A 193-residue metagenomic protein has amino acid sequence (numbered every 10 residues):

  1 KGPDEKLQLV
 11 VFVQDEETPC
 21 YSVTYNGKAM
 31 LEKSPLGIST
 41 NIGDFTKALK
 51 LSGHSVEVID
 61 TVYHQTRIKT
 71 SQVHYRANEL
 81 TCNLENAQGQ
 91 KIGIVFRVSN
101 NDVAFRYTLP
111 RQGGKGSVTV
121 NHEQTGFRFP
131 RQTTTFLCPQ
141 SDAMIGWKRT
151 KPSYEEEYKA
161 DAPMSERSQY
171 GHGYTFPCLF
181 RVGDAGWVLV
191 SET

Functional and structural regions predicted by a protein language model:
K1-T193: N-terminal accessory beta-strand-rich subdomains and adjacent acidic, glycine-rich linkers that precede catalytic cores
